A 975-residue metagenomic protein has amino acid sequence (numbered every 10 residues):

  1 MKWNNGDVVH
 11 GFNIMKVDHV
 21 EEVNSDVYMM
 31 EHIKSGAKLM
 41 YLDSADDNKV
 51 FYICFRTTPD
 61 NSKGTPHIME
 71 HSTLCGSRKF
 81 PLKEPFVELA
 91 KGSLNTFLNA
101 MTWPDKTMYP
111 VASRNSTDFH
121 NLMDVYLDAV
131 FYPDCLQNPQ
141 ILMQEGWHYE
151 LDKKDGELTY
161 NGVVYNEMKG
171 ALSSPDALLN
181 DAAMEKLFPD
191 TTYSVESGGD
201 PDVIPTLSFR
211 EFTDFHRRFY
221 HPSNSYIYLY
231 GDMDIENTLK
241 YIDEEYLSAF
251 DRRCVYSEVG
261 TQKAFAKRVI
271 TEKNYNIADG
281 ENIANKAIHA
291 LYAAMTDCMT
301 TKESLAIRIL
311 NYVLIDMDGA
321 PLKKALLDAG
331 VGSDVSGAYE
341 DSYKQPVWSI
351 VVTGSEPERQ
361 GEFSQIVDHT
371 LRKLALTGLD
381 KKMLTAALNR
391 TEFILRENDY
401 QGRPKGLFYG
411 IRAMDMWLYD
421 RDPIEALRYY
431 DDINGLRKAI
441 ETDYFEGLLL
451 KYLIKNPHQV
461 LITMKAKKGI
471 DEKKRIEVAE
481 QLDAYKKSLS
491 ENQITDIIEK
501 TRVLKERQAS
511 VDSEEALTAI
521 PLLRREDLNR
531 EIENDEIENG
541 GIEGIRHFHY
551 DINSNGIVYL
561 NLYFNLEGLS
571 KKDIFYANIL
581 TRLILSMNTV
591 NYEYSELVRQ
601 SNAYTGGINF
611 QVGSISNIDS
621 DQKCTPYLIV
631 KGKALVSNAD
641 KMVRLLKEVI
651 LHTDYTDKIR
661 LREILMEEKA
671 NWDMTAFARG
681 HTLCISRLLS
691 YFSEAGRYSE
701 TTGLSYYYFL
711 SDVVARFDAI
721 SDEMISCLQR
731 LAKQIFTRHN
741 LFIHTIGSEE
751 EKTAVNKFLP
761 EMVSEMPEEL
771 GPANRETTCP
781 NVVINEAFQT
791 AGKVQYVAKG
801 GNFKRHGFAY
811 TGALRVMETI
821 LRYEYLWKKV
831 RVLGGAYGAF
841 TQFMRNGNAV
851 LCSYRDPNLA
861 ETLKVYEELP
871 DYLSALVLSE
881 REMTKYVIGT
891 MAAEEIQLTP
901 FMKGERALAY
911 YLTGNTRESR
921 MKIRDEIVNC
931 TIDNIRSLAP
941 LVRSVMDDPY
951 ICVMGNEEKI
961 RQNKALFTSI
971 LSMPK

Functional and structural regions predicted by a protein language model:
M1-V50: Non-catalytic terminal extensions that flank enzyme cores
M1-V8, S72, G76-P81, P85-K263 (+6 more regions): Charge-rich, well-structured scaffold segments of protease-associated domains
K34-D46, E281-A290, C298, E531-F575 (+3 more regions): Active-site-adjacent "gating/activation" loops or surface patches in catalytic cores
D43-L89, K302-L314, N555-Q600, R644-L646 (+2 more regions): Active/ligand-binding-proximal structured segments within catalytic/core domains that scaffold catalytic residues
S248-L310, V782, F788-F803: Loop-rich catalytic cores of soluble enzymes, especially ATP-dependent carboxylate-amine ligases and other
D334, G544, I552-L560, F564-F575 (+1 more regions): Non-catalytic regulatory/linker segments of enzymes
V351-V352, N561-Y563, D573-M587, N591-Y594 (+4 more regions): Substrate-recognition/cap regions that form aromatic- and gly/pro-loop-enriched pockets for small-molecule ligands
I520-E538, A577, T581-L585: Catalytic nucleotidyl-transfer cores of nucleotide-processing enzymes
